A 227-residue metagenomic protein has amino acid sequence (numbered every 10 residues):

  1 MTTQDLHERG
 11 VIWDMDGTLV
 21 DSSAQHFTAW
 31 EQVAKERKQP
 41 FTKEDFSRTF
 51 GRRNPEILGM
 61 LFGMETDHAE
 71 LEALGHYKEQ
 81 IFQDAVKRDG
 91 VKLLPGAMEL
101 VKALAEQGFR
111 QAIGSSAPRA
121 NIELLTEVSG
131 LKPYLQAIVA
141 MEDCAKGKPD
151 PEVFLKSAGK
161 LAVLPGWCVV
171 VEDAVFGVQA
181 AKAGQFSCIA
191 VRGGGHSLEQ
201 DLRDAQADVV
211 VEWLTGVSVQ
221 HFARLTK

Functional and structural regions predicted by a protein language model:
M1-R9, K102-A105, P118-K227: Asp-based, Mg2+/Mn2+-dependent phosphohydrolase catalytic module
T2-R48: Active-site neighborhood of HAD-like aspartate-dependent phosphohydrolases
L19, L93, Q111-G114, K146 (+1 more regions): Conserved SAM-binding loop
F27, E31, K43, S47 (+5 more regions): An amphipathic alpha-helix signature
Q39, M64-T66, L131, A162-V163: Helix N-cap/coil-helix junction residues
G51-A85, P95, K102-A105: A metal-dependent, Asp-based hydrolase signature
D84-I113, R119, E123: Short, acidic loop-to-helix structural element flanking the phosphoryl-transfer center in phosphate-processing enzymes
